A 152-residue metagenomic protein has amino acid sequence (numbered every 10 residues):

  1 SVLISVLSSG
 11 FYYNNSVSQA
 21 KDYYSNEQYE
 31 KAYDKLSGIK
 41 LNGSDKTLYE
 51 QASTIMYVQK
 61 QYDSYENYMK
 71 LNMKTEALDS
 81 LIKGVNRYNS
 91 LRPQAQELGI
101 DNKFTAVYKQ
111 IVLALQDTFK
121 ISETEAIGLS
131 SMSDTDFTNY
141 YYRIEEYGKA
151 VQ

Functional and structural regions predicted by a protein language model:
S1-S9: Hydrophobic membrane-insertion alpha-helices, especially the h-region of bacterial N-terminal signal peptides
S8, S53, L115-Q116: Short coil/turn linker motifs that delimit alpha-helical repeat modules in TPR/alpha-solenoid proteins
G10-S16, M56-Q59: Generic helix N-cap/helix-start motif at coil->alpha-helix transitions
V17-G38: Short extracytoplasmic/periplasmic juxtamembrane "stem" segments immediately C-terminal to an N-terminal membrane anchor
S25, S37, L41, N86-S90: Sec-exported extracytoplasmic/periplasmic mature domains
K31-K83: Extracytoplasmic/periplasmic/luminal assembly and interaction segments in envelope/secretory/respiratory proteins
M69-Q152: Non-cytosolic head/periplasmic domains of membrane-anchored proteins
